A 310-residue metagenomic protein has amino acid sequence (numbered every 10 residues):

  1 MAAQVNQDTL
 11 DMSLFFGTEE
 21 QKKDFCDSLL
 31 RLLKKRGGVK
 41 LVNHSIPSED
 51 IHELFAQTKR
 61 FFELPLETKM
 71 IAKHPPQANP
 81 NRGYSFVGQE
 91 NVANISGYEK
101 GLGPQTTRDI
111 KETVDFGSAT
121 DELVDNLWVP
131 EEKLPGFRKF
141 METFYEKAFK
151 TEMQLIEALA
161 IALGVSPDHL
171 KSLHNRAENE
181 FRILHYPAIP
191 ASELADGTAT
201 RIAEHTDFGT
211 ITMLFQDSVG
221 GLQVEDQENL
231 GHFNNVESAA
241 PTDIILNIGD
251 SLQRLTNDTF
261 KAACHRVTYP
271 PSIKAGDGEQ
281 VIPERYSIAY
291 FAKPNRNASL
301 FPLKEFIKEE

Functional and structural regions predicted by a protein language model:
M1-E310: Peripheral, non-catalytic segments flanking oxidoreductase cores
